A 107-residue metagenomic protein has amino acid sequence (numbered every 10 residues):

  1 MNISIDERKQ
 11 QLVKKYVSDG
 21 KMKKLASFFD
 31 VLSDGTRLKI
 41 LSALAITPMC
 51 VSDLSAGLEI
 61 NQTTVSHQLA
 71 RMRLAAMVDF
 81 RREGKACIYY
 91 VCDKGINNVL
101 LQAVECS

Functional and structural regions predicted by a protein language model:
M1-L32: N-terminal leader segment of winged-helix/HTH proteins
S18-G20, G57, V78-F80: Alpha-helical interaction segments
K23-T64, C87-K94: N-terminal helix-turn-helix DNA-binding core of bacterial DNA-binding proteins
P48-M49, R73, V104: Residue-level detector of secondary-structure transition/capping positions
Q68: Residues within the DNA-recognition helix of helix-turn-helix
R73-E83: Beta-hairpin "wing" of winged helix-turn-helix
E83-V104: Basic, amphipathic "hinge/linker" alpha-helix immediately C-terminal to the N-terminal HTH DNA-binding motif
